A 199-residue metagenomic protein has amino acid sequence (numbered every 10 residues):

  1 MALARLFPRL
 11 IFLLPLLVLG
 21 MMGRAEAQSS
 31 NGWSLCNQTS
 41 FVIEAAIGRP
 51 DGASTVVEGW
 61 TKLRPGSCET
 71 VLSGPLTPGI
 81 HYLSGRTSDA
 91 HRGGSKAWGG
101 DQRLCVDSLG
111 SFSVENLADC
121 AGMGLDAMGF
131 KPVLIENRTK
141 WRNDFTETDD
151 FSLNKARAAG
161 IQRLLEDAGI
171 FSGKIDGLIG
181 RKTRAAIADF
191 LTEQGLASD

Functional and structural regions predicted by a protein language model:
M1-P8: N-terminal secretory signal peptides that target proteins for export/translocation
A2, M22-G23: Position-driven detector of the extreme protein N-terminus
R9-G20: Bacterial N-terminal signal peptides
L17, T148, K174: Short, flexible active-site loop motifs that bind/organize anionic cofactors or intermediates
A25-C36, S40-G74, G85-A156, G160-D167 (+1 more regions): Intrinsically disordered, low-complexity segments enriched in small/polar residues
P78-I80: Extracellular Ig-like/FN3 beta-sandwich strand-entry sites
L153-A156, G160-D199: Short acidic, glycine/serine/threonine-rich helix-capping segments at coil-helix boundaries
